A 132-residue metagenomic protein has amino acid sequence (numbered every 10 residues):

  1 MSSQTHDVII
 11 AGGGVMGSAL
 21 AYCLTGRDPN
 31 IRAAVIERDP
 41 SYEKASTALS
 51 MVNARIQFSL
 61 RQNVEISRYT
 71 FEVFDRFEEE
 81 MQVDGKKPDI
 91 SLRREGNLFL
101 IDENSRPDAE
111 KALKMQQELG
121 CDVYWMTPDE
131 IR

Functional and structural regions predicted by a protein language model:
S2-M16, A34: Beta1/beta-strand and adjacent pyrophosphate-binding region of the FAD-binding site in flavoprotein oxidoreductases
S2-S3, R27, L92: Short, flexible hinge/linker loops that cap or flank conserved catalytic cores
G12, E37, D102: Short beta-strand/turn micro-motifs composed of small residues that flank or help shape donor/cofactor-binding pockets
G17, Y42, P107: Flexible, glycine-rich phosphate/dinucleotide-binding loops and adjacent beta-alpha linkers at cofactor/substrate
T25-T47: Glycine-rich FAD pyrophosphate-binding loop
V52-R132: Dinucleotide-binding Rossmann-like beta1-alpha1 core, especially the glycine-rich loop that anchors the ADP
